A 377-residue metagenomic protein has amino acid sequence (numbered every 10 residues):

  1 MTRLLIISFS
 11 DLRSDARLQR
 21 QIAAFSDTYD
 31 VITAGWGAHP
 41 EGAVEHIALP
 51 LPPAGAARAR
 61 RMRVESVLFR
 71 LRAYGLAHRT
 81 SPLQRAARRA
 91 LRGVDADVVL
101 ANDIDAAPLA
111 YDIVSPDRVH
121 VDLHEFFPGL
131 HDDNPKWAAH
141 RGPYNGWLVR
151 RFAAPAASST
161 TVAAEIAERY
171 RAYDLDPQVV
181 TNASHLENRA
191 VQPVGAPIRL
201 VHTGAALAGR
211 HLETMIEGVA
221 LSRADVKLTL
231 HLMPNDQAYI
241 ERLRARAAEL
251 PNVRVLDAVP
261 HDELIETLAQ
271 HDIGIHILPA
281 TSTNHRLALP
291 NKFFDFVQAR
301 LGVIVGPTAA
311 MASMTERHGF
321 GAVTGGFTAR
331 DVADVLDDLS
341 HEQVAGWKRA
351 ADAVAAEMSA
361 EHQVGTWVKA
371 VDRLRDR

Functional and structural regions predicted by a protein language model:
M1-P50, S158, T181, E213 (+1 more regions): N-terminal subdomain of nucleotide-sugar transferases
I47-P50, H120, P128, G146-A190 (+1 more regions): Donor nucleotide-sugar binding/catalytic pocket of nucleotide-sugar-dependent glycosyltransferases
S81-G93, P108, V121, A139-S159: Membrane-proximal helix-turn-helix segments that form the acceptor-binding/catalytic region of lipid-linked
T160, V191-V219, T229: Conserved donor-binding/catalytic core segment of Leloir-type glycosyltransferases
P197, I240-L268: Nucleotide-activated donor-binding/catalytic signature segment of Leloir-type glycosyltransferases, i.e., the conserved
R210, D262-T267, G274-F294, I304-S313: Nucleotide-sugar-dependent
L228-E241, D257: Glycosyltransferase donor-sugar binding loop
F327-A333, S340-D372: A charged, aromatic-enriched C-terminal amphipathic alpha-helix characteristic of glycosyltransferases across folds
